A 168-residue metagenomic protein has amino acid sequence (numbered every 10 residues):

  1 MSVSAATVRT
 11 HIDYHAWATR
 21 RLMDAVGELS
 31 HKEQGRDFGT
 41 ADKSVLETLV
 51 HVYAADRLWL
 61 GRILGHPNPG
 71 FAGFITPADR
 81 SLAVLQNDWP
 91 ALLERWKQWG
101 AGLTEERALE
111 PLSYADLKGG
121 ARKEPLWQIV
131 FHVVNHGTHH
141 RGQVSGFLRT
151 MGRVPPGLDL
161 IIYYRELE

Functional and structural regions predicted by a protein language model:
M1-S2, V8: Alpha-helical membrane insertion/targeting regions
V3-S4, A72: Short, contiguous pre-domain boundary segments
T7, Y14, D88, L92: Soluble or luminal CAZymes and related metallo-dependent hydrolases
R9-I75, D116-E168: Short, contiguous alpha-helical
H66-A108: Helix-adjacent hinge/juxtasegments
E105-L117: Carboxylate-rich helix-loop segments that flank metal/cofactor sites and access channels in metalloenzymes
